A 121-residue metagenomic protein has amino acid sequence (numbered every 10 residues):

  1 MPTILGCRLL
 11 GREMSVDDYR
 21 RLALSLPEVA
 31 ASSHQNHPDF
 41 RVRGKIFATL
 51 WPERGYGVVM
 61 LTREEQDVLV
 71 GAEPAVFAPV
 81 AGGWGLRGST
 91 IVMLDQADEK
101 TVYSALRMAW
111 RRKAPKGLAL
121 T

Functional and structural regions predicted by a protein language model:
M1-T121: Charge-dense, helix-prone N-terminal extensions
